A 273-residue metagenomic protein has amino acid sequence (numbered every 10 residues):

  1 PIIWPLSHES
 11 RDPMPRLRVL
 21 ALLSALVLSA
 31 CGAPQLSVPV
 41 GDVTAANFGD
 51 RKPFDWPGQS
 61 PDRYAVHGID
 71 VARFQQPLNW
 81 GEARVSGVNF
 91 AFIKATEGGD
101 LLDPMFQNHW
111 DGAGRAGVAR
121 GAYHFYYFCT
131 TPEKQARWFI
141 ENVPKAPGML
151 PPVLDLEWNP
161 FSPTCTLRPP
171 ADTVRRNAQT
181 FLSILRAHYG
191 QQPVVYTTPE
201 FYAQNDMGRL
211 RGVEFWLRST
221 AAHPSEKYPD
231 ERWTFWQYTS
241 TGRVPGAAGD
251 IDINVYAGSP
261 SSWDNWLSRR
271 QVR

Functional and structural regions predicted by a protein language model:
E9-L20: Bacterial N-terminal signal peptides that target proteins for export
L28-A30: C-terminal motif of bacterial Sec signal peptides marking the signal peptidase cleavage site
G32-P34: Bacterial signal peptide processing site
L36-G68, L210-R273: Functionally critical loop-and-helix segments that line ligand-binding/catalytic clefts of soluble enzyme domains
S60-Y64, R84-G87, R115-A116, K145-G148 (+3 more regions): Extracellular/periplasmic catalytic domains that process cell-envelope and extracellular macromolecules
A65-Q76, K94-T180, R186-H188: Substrate-binding cleft of extracellular glycoside hydrolase catalytic domains
P151-P229: Catalytic domains of cell-wall/extracellular-matrix polysaccharide-remodeling enzymes, centered on de-N-acetylation
